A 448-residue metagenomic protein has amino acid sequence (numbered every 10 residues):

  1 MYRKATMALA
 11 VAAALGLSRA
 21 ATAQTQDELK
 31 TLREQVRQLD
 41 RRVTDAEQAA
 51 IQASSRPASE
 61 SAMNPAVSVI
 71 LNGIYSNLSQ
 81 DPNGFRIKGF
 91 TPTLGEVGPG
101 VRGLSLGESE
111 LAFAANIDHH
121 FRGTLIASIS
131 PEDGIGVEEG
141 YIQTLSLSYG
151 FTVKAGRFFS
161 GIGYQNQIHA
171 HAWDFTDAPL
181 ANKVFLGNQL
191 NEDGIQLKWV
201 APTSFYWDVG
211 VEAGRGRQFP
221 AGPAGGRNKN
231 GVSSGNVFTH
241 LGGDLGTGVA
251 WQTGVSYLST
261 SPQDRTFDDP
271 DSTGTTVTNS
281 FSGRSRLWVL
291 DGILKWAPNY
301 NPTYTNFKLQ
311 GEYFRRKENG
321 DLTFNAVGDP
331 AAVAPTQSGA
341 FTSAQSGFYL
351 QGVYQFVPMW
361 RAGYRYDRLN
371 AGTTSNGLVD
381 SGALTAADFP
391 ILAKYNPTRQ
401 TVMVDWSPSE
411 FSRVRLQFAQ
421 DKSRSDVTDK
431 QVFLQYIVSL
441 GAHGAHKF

Functional and structural regions predicted by a protein language model:
M1-A8: Bacterial N-terminal signal peptides that target proteins for export
A8-G16: Bacterial N-terminal signal peptides
V11, T22-I87, T91-L94, Y206 (+3 more regions): N-terminal periplasmic/intermembrane-space "pro-region" immediately following the signal or transit peptide
S18-A20: N-terminal signal peptide c-region/cleavage motif recognized by signal peptidases
A49-Q52, D208-G210, P220-G225, R265-D268 (+1 more regions): A short secondary-structure junction signal
R56-F219, K229-T247, A344-S346, Q351-T374: Outer membrane beta-barrel
G98, Y141, N166, D174 (+1 more regions): Outer-membrane beta-barrel pore domains
V184, G222-R227, T278-N279: Active-site rim elements
